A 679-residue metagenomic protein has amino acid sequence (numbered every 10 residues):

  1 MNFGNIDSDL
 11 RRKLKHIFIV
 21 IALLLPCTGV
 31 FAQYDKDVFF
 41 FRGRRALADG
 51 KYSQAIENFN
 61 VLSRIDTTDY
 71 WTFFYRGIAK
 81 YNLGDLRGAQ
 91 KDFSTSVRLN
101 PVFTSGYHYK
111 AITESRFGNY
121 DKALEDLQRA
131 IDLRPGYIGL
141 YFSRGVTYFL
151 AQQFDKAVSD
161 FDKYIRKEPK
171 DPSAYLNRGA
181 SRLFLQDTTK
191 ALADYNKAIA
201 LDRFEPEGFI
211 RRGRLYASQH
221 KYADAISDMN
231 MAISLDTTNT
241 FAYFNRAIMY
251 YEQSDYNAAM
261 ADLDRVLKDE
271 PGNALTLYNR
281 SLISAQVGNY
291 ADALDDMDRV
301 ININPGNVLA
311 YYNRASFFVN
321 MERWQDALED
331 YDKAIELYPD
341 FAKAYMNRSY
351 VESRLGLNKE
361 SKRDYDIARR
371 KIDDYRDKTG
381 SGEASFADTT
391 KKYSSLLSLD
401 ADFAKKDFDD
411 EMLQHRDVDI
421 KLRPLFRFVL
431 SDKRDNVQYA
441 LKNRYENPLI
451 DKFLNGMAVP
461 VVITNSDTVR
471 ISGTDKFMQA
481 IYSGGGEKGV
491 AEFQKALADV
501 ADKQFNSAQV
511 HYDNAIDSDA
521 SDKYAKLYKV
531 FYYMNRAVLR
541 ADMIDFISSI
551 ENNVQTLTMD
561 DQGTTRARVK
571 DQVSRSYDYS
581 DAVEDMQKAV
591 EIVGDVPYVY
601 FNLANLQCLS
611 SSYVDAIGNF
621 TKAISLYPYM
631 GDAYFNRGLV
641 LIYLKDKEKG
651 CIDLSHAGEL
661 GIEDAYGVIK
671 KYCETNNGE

Functional and structural regions predicted by a protein language model:
D35-D37, Y70-W71, T104-S105, I138-G139 (+13 more regions): Helix-start (N-cap) detector for alpha-helical repeat units in TPR-like alpha-solenoids, especially tetratricopeptide
F41, Y75, Y109, S143 (+11 more regions): Canonical tetratricopeptide repeat
A48-D49, N82, R116-F117, L150-A151 (+13 more regions): Register position in tetratricopeptide repeats
N320, A342-Y524, D542-D581, C673-E679: Eukaryotic alpha-helical solenoid repeat scaffolds
